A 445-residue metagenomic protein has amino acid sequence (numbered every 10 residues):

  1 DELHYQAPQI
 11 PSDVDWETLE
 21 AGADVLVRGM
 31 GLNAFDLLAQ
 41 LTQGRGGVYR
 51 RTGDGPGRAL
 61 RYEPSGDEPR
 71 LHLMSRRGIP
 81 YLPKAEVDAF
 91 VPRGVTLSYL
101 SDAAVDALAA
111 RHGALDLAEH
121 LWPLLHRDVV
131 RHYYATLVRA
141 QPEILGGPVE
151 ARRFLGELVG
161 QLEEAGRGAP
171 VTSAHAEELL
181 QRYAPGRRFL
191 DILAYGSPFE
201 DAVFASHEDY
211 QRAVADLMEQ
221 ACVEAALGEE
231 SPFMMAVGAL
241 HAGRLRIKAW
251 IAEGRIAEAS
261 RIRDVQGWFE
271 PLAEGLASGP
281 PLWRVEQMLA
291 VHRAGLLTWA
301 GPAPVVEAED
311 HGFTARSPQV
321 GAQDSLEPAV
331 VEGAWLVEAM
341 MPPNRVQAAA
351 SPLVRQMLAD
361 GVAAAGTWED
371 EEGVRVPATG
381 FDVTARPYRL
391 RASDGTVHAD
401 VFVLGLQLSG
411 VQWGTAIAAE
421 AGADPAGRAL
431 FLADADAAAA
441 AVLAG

Functional and structural regions predicted by a protein language model:
D1-A444: Flavin (primarily FAD) cofactor-binding/catalytic cores of flavoenzymes
